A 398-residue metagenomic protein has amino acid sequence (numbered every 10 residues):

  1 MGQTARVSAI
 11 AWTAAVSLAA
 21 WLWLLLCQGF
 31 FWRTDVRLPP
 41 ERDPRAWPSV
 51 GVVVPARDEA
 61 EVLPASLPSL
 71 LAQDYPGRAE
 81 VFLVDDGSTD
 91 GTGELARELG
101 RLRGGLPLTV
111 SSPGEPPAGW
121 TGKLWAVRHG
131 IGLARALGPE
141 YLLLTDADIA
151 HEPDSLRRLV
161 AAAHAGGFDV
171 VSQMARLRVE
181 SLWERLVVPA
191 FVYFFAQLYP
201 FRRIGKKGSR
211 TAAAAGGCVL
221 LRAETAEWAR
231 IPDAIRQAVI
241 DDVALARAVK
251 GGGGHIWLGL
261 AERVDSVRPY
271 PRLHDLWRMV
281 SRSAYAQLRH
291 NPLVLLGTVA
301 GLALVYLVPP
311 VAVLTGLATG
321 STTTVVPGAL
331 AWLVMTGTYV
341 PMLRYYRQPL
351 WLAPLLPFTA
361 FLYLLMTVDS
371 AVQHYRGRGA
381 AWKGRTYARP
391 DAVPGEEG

Functional and structural regions predicted by a protein language model:
M1-A46, V188-P189, Q197, F201 (+1 more regions): N-terminal membrane-anchoring/stem segments of glycan-assembly enzymes
L26-F82, S88-T89, G93-L99, P200-S209 (+1 more regions): N-terminal signal-anchor transmembrane helix
L70, G130, E152-H164, V171-M174: A short, amphipathic alpha-helix embedded in the catalytic core of nucleotide-handling enzymes
W125-Y141: Active-site nucleotide-sugar/metal-binding loop of Leloir-type enzymes
G138-A150: Short beta-strand-to-loop acidic/aromatic patch adjacent to the donor-nucleotide binding site
A163, D169-Q197, E224-E227, I231-L295 (+3 more regions): Catalytic donor/gating beta->alpha subdomain of glycosyltransferases that bind UDP-sugars
T211-L221, V243: Short glycine- and hydrophobic/aromatic-rich loop-to-beta-strand nucleating segment in the catalytic cores
L295-G377: Membrane-embedded multi-pass helical conduit in multi-pass membrane proteins, especially envelope-biosynthetic
